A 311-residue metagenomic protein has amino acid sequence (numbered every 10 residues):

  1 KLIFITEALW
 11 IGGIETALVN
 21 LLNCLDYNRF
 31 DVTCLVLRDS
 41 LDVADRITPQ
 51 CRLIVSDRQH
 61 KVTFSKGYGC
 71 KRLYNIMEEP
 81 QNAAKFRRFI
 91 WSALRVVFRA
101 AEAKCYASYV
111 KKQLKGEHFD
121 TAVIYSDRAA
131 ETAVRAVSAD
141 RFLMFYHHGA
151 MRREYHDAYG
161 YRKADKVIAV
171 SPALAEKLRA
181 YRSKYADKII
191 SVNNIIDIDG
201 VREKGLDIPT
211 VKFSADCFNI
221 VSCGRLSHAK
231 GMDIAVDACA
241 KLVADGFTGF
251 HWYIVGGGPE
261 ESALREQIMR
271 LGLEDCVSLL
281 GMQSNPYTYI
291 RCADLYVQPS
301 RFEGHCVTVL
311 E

Functional and structural regions predicted by a protein language model:
K1, E203-N219, A244-D245: Nucleotide-sugar donor-binding and catalytic loop/hinge architecture of NDP-sugar-dependent glycosyltransferases
F4-I11, C24, N28-V96: N-terminal strand-loop element at the rim of the active site of nucleotide-sugar-dependent glycosyltransferases
E15-N20, F218-K241, P259-R265, V307: A conserved mid-protein helix/loop that constitutes part of the nucleotide-sugar donor-binding site
L114-G116, L143-H147, R153-D165, A169: A conserved, positively charged/aromatic
A173, I195: Carbohydrate-associated surface elements
M282, R301: Aromatic "clamp/platform" in nucleotide-sugar-dependent glycosyltransferases that forms part of the donor/acceptor
Y287, C306, L310-E311: Short alpha-helical segment that forms part of, or immediately flanks, the ligand-binding pocket in carbohydrate-active
